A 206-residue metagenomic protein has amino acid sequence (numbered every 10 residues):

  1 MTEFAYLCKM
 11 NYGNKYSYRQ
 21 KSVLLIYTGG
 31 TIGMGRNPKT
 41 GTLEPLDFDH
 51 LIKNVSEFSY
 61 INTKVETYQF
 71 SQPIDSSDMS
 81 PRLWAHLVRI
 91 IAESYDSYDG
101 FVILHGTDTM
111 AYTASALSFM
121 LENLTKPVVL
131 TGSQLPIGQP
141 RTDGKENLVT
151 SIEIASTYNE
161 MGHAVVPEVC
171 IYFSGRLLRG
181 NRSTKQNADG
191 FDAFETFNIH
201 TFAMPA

Functional and structural regions predicted by a protein language model:
T2-A5: Ala/Thr-enriched low-complexity intrinsically disordered regions
L7-A206: Active-site histidine-anchored catalytic micro-motif
